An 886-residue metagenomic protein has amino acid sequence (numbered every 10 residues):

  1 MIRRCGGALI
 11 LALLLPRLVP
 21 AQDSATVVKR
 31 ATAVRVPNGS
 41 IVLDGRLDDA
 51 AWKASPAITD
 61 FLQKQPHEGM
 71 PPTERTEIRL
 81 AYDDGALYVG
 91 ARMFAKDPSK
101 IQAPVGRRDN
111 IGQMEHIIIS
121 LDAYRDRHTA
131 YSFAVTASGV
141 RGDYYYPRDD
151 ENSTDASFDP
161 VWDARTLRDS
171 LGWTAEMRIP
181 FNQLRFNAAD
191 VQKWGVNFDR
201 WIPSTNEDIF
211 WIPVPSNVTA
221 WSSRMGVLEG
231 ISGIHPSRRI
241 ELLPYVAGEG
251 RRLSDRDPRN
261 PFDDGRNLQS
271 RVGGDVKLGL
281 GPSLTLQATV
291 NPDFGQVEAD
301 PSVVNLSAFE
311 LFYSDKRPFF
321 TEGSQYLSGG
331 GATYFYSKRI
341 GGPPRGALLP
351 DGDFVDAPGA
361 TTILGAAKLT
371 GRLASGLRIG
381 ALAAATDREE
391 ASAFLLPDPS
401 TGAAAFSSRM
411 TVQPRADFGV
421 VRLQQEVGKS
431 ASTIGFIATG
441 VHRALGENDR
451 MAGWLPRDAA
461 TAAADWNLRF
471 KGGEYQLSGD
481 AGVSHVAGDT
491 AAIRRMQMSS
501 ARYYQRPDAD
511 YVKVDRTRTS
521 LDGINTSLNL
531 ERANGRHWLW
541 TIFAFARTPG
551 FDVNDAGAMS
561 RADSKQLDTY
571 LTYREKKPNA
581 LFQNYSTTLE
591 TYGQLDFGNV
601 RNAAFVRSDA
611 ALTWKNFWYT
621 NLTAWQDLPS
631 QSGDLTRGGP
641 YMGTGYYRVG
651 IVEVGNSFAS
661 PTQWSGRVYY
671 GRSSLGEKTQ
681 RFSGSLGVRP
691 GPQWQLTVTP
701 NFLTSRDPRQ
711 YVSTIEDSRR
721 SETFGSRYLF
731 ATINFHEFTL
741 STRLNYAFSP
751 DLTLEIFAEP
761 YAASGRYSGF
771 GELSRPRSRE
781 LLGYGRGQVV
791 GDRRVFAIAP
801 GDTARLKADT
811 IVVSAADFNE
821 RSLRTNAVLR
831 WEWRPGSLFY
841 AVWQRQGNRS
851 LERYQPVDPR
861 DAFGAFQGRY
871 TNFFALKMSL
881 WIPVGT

Functional and structural regions predicted by a protein language model:
M1-R3: N-terminal secretory signal peptides that target proteins for export/translocation
G6-R17: Bacterial N-terminal signal peptides
A21-E426, S432-F436, L445, D449 (+2 more regions): Structural preference for beta-rich elements and adjacent junctions enriched in aromatics
R35, L47, Y82, A91 (+26 more regions): Hydrophobic side chains in beta-strands
G39, G85, R127, L171 (+13 more regions): Short coil turns and loop connectors of transmembrane beta-barrels in diderm outer membranes and organellar homologs
F94-A95, Y124-D126, W201-P203, A247-R251 (+15 more regions): Short, glycine-/Ser/Thr-/acidic-enriched flexible segments
P236-Q287, F418-V512, K577, Y585-T591 (+3 more regions): Surface-exposed extracellular loop regions of Gram-negative outer-membrane beta-barrel proteins
T362, T370, Q476-T886: Exposed, low-structure sequence patches enriched in small/polar residues
